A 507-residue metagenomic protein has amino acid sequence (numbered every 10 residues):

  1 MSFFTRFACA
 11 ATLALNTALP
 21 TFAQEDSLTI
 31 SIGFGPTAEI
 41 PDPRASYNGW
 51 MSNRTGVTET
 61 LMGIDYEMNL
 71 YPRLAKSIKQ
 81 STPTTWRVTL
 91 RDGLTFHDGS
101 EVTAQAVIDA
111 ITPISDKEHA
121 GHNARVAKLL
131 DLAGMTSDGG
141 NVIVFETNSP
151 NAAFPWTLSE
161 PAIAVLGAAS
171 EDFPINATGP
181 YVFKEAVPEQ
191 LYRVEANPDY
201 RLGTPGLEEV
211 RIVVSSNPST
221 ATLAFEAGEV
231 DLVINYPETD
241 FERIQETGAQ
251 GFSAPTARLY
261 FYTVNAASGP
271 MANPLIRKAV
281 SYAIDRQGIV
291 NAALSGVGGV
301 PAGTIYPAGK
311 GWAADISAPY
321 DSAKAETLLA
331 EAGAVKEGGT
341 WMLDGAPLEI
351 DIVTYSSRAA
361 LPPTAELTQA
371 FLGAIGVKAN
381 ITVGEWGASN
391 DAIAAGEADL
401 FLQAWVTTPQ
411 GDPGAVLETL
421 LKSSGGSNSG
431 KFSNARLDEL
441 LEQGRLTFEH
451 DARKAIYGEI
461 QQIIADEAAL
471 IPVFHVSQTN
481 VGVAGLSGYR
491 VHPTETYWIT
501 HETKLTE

Functional and structural regions predicted by a protein language model:
S31-T82, T112, N176-A177: N-terminal lobe/hinge region of extracytoplasmic solute-binding protein
K76-H119, P270-A272: Aromatic- and charge-enriched surface segment that lines or borders ligand/interaction sites
K79, R87, A124-A168: Surface-exposed binding/hinge segments that line and control ligand-binding clefts or catalytic entry sites
S149-P205, E209-R211, N217-S219, S322-A323 (+1 more regions): Gly/Pro-rich hinge or "lid" segments in bacterial periplasmic/extracellular proteins
V187, A283-W312, A360-Q369, S389-E507: Detector for C-terminal structural segments
E195-Y200, T256-A279, A283, A292 (+2 more regions): A bilobed periplasmic-binding-protein/Venus flytrap-type ligand-binding module shared by bacterial periplasmic
N197-R243, E366, K378-N380, E385: Ligand-site clamp/hinge motif
A272-A370, E459: Append "and occasionally in soluble cytosolic enzymes with long acidic Gly/Pro-rich linkers
